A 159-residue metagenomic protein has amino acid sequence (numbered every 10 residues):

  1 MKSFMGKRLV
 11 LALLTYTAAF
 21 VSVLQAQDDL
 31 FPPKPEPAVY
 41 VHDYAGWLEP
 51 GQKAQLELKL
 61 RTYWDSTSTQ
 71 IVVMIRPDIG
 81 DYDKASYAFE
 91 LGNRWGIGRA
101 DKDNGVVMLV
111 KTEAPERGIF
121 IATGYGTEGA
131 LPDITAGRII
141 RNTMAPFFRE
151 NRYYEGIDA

Functional and structural regions predicted by a protein language model:
M1-P32: Bacterial Sec-dependent N-terminal signal peptides
Q27-A159: Folded, non-transmembrane soluble domains that reside on the lumenal/extracytoplasmic side of membranes
